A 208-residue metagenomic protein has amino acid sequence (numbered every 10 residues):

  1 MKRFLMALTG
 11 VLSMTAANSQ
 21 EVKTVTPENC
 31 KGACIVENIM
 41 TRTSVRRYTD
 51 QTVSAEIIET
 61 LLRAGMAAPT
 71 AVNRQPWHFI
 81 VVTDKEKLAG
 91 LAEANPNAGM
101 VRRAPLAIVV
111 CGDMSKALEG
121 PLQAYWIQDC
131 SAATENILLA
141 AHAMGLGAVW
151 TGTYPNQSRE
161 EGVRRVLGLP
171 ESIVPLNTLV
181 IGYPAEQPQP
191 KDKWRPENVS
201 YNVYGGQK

Functional and structural regions predicted by a protein language model:
F4-L8, T15-K208: Acidic, surface-exposed loops and disordered segments
